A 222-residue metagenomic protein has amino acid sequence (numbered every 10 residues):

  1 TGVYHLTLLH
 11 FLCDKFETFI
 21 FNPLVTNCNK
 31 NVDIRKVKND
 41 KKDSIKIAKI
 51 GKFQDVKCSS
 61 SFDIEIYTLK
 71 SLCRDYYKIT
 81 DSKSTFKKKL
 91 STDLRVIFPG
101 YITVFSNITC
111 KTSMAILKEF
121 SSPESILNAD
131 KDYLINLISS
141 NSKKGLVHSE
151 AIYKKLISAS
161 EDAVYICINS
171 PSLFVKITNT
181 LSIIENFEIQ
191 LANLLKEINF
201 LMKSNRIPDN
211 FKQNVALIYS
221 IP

Functional and structural regions predicted by a protein language model:
T1-P222: A detector of single, family-specific signature residues that are central to catalytic or substrate-handling motifs
